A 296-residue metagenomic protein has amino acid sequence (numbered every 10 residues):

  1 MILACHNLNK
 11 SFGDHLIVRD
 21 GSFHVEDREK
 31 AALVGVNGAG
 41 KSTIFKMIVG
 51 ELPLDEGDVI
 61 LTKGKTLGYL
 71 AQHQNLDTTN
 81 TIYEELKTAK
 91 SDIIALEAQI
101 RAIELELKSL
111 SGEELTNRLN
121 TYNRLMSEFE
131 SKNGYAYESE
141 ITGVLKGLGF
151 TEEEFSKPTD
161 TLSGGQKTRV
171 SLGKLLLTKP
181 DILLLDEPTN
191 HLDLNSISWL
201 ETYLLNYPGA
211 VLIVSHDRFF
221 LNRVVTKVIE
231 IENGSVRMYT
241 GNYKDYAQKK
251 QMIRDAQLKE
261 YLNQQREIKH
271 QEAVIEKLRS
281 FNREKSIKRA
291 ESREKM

Functional and structural regions predicted by a protein language model:
M1-L262: ABC ATP-binding cassette signature C-motif
L110, E276-K288: Short intracellular "coupling" helices and adjacent cytoplasmic loop segments at the cytosolic face of multi-pass
L119-S127, H270-F281: A short, surface-exposed helix-loop junction/capping segment
T142-L148, A273-K277, K295-M296: Short amphipathic coiled-coil heptad-repeat segments
K250-V274, A290-M296: Intracellular alpha-helical coupling/juxtamembrane segments of multi-pass membrane proteins
